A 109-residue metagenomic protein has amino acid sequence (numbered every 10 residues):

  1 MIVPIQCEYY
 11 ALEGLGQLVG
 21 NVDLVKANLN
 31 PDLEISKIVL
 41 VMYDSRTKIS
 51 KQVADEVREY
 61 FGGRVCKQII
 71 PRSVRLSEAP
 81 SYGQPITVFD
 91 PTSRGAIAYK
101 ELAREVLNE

Functional and structural regions predicted by a protein language model:
M1-V74: Conserved catalytic-core segment of NTP-binding enzymes
N30, G95, E105-V106: Short, charged/polar low-complexity linear motifs in solvent-exposed/disordered segments
A79-E101: C-terminal boundary of histidine-terminating zinc-finger modules
E101-E109: C-terminal alpha-helix
